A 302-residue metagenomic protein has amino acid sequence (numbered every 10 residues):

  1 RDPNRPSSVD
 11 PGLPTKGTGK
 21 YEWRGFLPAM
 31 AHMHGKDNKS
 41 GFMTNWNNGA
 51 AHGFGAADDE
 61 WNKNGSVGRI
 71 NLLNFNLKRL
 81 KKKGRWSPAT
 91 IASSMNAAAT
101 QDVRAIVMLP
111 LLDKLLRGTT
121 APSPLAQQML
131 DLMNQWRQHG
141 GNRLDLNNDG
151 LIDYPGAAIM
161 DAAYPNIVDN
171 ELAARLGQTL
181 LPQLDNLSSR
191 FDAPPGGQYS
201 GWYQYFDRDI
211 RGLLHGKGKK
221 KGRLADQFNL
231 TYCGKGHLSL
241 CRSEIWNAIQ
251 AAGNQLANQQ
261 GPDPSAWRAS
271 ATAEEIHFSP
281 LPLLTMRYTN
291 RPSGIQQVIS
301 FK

Functional and structural regions predicted by a protein language model:
D2-W23, P28, F42-M43, N48 (+1 more regions): Acidic, low-complexity N-terminal propeptides/linkers enriched in Ser/Thr/Asp/Gly that mediate export, maturation
G17-N76, L80, R85: Gly/Pro-rich active-site capping loops and adjacent beta-alpha segments that organize cofactor/substrate pockets
